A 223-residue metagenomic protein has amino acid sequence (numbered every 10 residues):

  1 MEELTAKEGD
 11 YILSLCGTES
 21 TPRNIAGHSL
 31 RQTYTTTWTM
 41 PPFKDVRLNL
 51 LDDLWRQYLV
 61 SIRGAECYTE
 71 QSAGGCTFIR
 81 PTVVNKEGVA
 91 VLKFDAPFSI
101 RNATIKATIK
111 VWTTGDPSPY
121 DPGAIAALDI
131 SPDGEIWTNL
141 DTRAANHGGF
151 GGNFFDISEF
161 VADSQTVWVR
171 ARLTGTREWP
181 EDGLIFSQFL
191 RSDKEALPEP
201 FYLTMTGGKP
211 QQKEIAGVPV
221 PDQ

Functional and structural regions predicted by a protein language model:
M1-C76, S164, R172-Q223: Activation corresponds to long, low-complexity, non-globular regions
G74-N102, G152-F154: Short beta-strands within extracellular/lumenal beta-sheet-rich domains
G88-A90, A107, F201: One face of beta-strands
A90, A103, A126, V167: Residue-level detector of short, conserved catalytic/binding motifs and their immediate flanks
A96, D121-I125, N139-I185: Beta-sandwich interaction modules
F98-P119: A short beta-strand element within beta-rich, extracytoplasmic domains of secreted/secretory-pathway proteins
L128-S131: Conserved Ser/Thr-centered positions that define the repeating blades of beta-propeller domains
